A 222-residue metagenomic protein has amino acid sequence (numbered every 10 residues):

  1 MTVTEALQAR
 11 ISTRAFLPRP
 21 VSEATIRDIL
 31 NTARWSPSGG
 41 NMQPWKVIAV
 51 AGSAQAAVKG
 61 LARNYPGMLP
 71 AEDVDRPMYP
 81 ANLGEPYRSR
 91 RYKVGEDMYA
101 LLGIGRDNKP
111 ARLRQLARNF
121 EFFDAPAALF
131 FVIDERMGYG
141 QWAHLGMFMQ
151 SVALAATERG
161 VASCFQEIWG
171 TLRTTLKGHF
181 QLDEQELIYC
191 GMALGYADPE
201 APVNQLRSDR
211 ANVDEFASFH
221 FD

Functional and structural regions predicted by a protein language model:
M1-D222: Acidic, surface-exposed loops and disordered segments
